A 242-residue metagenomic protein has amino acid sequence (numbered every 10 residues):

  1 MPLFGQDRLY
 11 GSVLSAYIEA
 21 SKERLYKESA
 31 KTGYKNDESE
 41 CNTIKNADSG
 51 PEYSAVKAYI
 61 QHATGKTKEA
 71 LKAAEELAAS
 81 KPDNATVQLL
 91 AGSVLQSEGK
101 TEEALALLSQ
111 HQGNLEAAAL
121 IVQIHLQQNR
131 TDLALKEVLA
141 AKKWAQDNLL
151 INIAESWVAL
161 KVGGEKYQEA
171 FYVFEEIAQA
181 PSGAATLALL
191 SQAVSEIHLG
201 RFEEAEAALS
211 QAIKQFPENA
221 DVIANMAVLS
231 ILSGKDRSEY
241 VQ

Functional and structural regions predicted by a protein language model:
M1, L25-A47, T67-A79, K100-H111 (+4 more regions): Alpha-helical repeat scaffolds
G5-S12, A47-A55, S80-L89, H111-A119 (+4 more regions): Generic helix N-cap/helix-start motif at coil->alpha-helix transitions
E19, Q61, L95, H125 (+3 more regions): Residue at a conserved register position within TPR or TPR-like alpha-solenoid repeats
S21-E23, G65, G99, N129 (+4 more regions): Short coil/turn linking the two alpha-helices of tandem helical-hairpin repeats
Y53-E98, E102-E103: Alpha-helical bundle protein-protein interaction modules that mediate dimerization/oligomerization and scaffolding
H125-S195: Aromatic-anchored, glycine/proline-accented short structural segments that stabilize local strand-turns or short
I223-A227, S233-Q242: C-terminal interaction modules of eukaryotic adaptor/scaffold proteins
